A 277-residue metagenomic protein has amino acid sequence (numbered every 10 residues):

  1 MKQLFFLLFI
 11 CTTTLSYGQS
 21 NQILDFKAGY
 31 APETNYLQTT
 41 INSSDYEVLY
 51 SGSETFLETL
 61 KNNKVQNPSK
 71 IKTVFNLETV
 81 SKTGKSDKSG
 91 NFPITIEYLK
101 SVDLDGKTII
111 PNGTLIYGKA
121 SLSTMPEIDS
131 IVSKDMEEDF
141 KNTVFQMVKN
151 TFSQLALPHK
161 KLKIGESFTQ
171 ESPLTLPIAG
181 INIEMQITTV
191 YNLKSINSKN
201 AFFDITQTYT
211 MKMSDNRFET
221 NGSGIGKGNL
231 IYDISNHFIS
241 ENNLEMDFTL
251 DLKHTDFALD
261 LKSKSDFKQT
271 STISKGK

Functional and structural regions predicted by a protein language model:
M1-K27: Bacterial Sec-dependent N-terminal signal peptides
Q19-K277: Signature of exported/secreted
